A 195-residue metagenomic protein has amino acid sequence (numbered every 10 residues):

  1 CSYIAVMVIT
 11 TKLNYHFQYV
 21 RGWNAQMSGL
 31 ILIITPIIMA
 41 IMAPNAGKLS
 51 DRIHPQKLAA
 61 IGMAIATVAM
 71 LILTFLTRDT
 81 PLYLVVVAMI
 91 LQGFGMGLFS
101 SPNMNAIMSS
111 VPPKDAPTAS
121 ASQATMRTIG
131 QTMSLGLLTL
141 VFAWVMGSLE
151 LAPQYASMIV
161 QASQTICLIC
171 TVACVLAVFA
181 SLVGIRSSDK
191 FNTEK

Functional and structural regions predicted by a protein language model:
C1-G147, I159-S188: 12-transmembrane solute porter fold
A152-P153, S188-K195: Short, Lys/Arg-enriched, Gly/Pro-containing loop segments at transmembrane-helix junctions of multi-pass membrane
